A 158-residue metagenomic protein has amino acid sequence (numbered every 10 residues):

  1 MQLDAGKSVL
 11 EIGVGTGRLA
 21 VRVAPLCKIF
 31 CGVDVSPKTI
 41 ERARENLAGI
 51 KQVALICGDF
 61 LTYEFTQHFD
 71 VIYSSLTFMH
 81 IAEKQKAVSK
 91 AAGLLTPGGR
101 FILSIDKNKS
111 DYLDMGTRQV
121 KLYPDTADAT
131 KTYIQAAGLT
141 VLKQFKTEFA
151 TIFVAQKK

Functional and structural regions predicted by a protein language model:
K7-G13: Conserved class I S-adenosyl-L-methionine
T16-T62: Class I SAM-dependent methyltransferase SAM/SAH-binding core
L61-I72: A short acidic, Gly/Pro-enriched loop at the edge of an enzyme's catalytic core that lines a small-molecule cofactor
V71-E83: A short SAM/SAH-binding and catalytic strip from SAM-dependent methyltransferases
K86-P97: A short glycine-rich, Lys/Arg-flanked "PGG" loop and its adjoining helix->strand segment in the class I
G98-I105: Conserved beta-strand signature within the Rossmann-like core of class I S-adenosyl-L-methionine
L122-A137: Short alpha-helix
L139, F145-K158: Core SAM-dependent methyltransferase catalytic element
